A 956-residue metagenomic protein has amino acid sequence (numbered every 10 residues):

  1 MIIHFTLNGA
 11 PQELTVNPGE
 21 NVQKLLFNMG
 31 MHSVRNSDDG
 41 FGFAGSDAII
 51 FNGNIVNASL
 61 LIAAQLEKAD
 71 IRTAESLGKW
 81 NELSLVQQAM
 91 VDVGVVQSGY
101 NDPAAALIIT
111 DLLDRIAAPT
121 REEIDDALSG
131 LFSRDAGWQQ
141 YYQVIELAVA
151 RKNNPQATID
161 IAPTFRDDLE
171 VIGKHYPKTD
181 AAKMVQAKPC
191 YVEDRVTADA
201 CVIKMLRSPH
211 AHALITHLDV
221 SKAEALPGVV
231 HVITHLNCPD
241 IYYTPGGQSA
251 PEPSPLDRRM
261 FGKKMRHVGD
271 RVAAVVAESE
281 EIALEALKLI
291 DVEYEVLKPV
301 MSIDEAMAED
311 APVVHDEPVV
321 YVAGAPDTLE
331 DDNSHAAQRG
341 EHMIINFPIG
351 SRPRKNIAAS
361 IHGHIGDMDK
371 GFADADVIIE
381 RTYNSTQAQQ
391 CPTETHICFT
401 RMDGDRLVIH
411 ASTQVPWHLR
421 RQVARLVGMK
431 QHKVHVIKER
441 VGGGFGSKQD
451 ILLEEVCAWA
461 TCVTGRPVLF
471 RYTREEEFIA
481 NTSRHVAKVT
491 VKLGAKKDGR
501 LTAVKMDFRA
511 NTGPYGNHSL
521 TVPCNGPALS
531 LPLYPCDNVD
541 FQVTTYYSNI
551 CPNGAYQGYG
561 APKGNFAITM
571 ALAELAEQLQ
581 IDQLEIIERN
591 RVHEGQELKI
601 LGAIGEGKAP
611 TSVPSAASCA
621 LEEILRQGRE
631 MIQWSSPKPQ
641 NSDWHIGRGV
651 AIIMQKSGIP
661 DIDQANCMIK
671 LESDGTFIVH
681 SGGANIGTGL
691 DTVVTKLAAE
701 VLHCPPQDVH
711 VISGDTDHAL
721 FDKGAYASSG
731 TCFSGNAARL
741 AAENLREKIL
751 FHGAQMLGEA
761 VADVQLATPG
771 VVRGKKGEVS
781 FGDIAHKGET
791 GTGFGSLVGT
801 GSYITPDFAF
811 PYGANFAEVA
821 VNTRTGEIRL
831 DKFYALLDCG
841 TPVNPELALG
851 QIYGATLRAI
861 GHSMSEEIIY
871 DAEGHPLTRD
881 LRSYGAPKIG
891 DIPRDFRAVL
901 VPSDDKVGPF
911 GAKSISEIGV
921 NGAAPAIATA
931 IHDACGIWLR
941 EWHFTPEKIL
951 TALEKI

Functional and structural regions predicted by a protein language model:
M1-A162, V171, Q390: Signature of N-terminal electron-transfer/Fe-S-associated modules in redox systems
G94, K174, D180-Q186, G247-P251 (+8 more regions): Glycine-rich loop/linker segments at domain edges
A105, L128-V192, Q627-G628, S635-P639 (+7 more regions): Intrinsic disorder at enzyme termini
V149-G340: Flexible, low-hydrophobicity surface segments
K183, K288-E295, P299-M301, Q414-W417 (+6 more regions): Extended active-site and interfacial segments that coordinate phosphate-rich ligands in large catalytic machineries
L236, G428-K433, V463-V468, K497 (+3 more regions): C-terminal catalytic domains of large/alpha subunits in multi-subunit enzymes
P318-V427, H593-T676, K696, I804 (+2 more regions): Helix-loop-helix junctions that connect adjacent transmembrane helices in secondary transporters/permeases, recognized
R421, H435, R440-G465, L469-R471 (+1 more regions): Thiamine diphosphate
